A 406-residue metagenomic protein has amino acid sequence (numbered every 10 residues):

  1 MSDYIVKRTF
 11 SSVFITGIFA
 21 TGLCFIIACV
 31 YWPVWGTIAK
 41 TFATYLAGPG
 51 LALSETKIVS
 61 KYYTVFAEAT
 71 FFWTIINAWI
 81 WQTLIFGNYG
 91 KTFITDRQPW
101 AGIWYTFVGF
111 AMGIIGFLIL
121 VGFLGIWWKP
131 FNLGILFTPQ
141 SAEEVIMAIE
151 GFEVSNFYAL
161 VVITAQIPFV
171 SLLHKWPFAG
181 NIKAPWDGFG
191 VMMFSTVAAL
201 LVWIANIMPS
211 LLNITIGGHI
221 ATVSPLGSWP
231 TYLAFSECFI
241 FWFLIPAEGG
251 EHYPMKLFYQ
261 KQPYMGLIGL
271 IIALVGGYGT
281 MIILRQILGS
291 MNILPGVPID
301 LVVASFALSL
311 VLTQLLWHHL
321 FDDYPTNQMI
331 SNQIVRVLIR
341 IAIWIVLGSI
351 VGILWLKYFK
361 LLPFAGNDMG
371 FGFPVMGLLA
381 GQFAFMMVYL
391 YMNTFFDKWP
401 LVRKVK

Functional and structural regions predicted by a protein language model:
M1-L84, V162-I163, G381-F385: N-terminal signal-anchor module of multipass membrane proteins
M1-T9, N77-I103, I163-G190, L211-G218 (+5 more regions): Cytoplasmic membrane-interface regions of multi-pass membrane proteins
S12-L23, D96-I115, A184-L200, K261-G277 (+1 more regions): Transmembrane alpha-helical segments of multi-pass membrane proteins
G17-I18, C24, K57-I76, T106 (+8 more regions): Alpha-helical transmembrane segments of polytopic membrane proteins
I26, W32, F235-G249, I271-L284 (+1 more regions): C-terminal transmembrane-bundle signature of multipass membrane proteins, characterized by strong activation on
I27-L51, G116-F137, L201-G218, Y278-N292 (+1 more regions): Membrane-helix interface motif
W100, V108, I114-Y232: Long, acidic/polar, low-complexity amphipathic helices and coiled-coil-like
